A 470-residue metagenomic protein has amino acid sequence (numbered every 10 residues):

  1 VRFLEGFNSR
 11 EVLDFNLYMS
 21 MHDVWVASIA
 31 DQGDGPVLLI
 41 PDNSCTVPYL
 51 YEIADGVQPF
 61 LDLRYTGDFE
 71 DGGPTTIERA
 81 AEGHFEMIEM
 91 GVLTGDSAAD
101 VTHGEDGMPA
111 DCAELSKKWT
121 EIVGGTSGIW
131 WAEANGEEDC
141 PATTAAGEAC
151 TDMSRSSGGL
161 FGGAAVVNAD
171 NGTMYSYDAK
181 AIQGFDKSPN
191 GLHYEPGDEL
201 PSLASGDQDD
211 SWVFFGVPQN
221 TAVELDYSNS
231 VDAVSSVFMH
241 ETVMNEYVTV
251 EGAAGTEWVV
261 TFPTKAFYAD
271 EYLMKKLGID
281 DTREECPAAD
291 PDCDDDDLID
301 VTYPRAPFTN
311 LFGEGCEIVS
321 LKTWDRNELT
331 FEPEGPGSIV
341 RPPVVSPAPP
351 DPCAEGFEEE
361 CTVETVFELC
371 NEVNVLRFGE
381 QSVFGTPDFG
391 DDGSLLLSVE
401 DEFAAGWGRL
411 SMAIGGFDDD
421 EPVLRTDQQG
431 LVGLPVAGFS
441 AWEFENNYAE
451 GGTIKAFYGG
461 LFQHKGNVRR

Functional and structural regions predicted by a protein language model:
V1-L13: The feature marks the first
R10-M21, W25-R470: Long, compositionally biased low-complexity segments
